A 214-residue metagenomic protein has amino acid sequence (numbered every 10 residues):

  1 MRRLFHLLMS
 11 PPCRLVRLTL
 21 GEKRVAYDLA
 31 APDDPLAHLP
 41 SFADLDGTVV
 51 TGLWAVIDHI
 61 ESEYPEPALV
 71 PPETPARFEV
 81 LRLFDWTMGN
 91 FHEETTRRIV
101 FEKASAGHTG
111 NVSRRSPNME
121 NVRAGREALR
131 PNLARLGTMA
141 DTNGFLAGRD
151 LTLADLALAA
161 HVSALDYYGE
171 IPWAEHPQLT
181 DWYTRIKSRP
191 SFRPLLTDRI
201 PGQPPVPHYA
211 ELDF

Functional and structural regions predicted by a protein language model:
M1-R123, D213: GST-like domain detector, emphasizing the conserved glutathione-binding G-site in the N-terminal thioredoxin-like
L7, L153, R199-I200: Short, solvent-exposed turn/loop segments enriched in Gly/Ser/Thr/Pro and often Arg
A30, D150, E175, L196-T197: Residue-level detector of family-conserved "landmark" positions at structurally sensitive sites
I60-E61, Y183, Q203-P205: Short secondary-structure boundary/hinge segments and terminal tails
T87-S188: GST-like fold's C-terminal all-alpha helical module
R189, P194-L195: A late-sequence structural motif
R199-F214: Acidic/histidine-enriched, glycine/proline-rich intrinsically disordered or flexible terminal extensions
